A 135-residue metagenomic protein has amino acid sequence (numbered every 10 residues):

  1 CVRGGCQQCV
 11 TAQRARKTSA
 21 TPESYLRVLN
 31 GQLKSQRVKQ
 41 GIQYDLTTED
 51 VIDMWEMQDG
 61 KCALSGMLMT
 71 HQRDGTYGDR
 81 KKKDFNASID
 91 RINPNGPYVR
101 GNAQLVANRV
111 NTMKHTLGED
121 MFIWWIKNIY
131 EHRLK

Functional and structural regions predicted by a protein language model:
C1, I42-D45, V51-M54, L64-V106: Histidine-centered nuclease catalytic patch
C1-R27: BZIP DNA-binding basic region
R3, Q8, C62-S65, R109: Short, cysteine/histidine-rich loop/knuckle motifs that typically chelate Zn2+
G5, L46-T48, I123, I129-K135: DEDD superfamily 3′-5′ metal-dependent exonuclease/proofreading module
C9-A12, S35, I92: Small disulfide-bonded, cysteine-rich extracellular recognition modules and tandem repeats
V10-A15, T70-H71, A103-W125, Y130-E131: Short Cys/His-centered divalent metal-binding micro-motifs
S19-K61: Short, charged surface segments at domain edges that flank catalytic/cofactor-binding sites
